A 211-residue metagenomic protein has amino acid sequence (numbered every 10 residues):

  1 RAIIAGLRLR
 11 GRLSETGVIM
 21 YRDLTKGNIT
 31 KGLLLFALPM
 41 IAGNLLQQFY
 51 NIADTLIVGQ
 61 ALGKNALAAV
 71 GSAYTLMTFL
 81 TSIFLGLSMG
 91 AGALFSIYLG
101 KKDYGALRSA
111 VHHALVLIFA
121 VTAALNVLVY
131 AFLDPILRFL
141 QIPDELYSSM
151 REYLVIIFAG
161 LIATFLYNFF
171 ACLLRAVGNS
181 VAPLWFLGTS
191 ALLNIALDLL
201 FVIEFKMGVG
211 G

Functional and structural regions predicted by a protein language model:
I3-R8, R12-A37, F95-I162, A196 (+1 more regions): Short alpha-helical transmembrane segments in multi-pass integral membrane proteins
K26, T30-F49, A53, L76-I83 (+2 more regions): Residue-level signal for short hydrophobic patches within transmembrane helices of multi-pass membrane transporters
M40, N44, L56, A93 (+3 more regions): Transmembrane alpha-helix boundary and packing residues in multipass membrane permease domains and related
I41, L45, F49, A53 (+8 more regions): Generic alpha-helical transmembrane segments of integral inner-membrane proteins, especially permease/transport modules
Q48-I57, P135-F139: Interfacial/capping segments of alpha-helical transmembrane domains
V58-T78, E145-S149, V209-G211: Interfacial/gating helices of multi-pass transporter permease domains
L67-V127, T164-P183: Small-residue-rich hydrophobic transmembrane alpha-helices
R175-G211: Internal metal/ion-chelating core segments
